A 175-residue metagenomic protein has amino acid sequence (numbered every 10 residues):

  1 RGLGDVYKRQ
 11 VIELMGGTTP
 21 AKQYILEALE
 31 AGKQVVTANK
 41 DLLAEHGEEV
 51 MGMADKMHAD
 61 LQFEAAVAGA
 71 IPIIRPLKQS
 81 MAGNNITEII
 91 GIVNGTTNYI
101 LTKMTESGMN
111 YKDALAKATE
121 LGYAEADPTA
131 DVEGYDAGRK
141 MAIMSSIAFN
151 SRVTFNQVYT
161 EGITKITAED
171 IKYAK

Functional and structural regions predicted by a protein language model:
G2-Y7: Short, small-residue-biased leader/transition segments that mark boundaries at the very start of proteins
V11-I12: N-terminal Rossmann-like NAD(P) cofactor-binding module of classical short-chain dehydrogenase/reductase
M15-G16: Short glycine-/small-residue-rich Rossmann-like dinucleotide-binding loops
P20-K22, L26-E27, K40-K78: Rossmann-fold NAD(P)-binding glycine/threonine-rich loop
E45, A68, P72, N84 (+4 more regions): Conserved active-site and cofactor/substrate-binding residues in soluble primary-metabolism enzymes
I73-I86, T97-K112, R139-V153: Oxidoreductase and adenylate-handling cofactor-binding alpha/beta cores
D113-K175: Substrate-binding/catalytic subdomain of NAD(P)-dependent oxidoreductase enzymes
